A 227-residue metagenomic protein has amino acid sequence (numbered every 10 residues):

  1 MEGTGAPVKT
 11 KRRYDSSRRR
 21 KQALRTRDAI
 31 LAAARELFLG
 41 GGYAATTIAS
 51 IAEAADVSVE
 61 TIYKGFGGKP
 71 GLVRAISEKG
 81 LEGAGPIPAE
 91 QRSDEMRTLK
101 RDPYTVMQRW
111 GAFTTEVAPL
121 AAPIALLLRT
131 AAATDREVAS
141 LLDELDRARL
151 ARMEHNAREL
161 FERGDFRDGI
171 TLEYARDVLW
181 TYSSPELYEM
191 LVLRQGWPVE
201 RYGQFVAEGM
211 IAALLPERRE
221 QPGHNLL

Functional and structural regions predicted by a protein language model:
M1-R25, R218-L227: N-terminal intrinsically disordered/low-complexity leader segments
A23, L31, S77, M107 (+4 more regions): Amphipathic, non-transmembrane alpha-helical scaffold segments
A29, A33, L37-G71, A75: Helix-turn-helix
I48, S77-A84: Short, basic, alpha-helical segments at the C-terminal edge of helix-turn-helix-like DNA-binding modules
K69-G71, A75, G85-P119, R176: Hydrophobic alpha-helical connector segments
A112-R129, R136-R163, E173-D177, E208-A212: Amphipathic alpha-helical packing segments from all-alpha helical-bundle domains
A139, F161-E208, E217-L227: Hydrophobic/aromatic-rich alpha-helical bundle segments in the mid-to-C-terminal region
